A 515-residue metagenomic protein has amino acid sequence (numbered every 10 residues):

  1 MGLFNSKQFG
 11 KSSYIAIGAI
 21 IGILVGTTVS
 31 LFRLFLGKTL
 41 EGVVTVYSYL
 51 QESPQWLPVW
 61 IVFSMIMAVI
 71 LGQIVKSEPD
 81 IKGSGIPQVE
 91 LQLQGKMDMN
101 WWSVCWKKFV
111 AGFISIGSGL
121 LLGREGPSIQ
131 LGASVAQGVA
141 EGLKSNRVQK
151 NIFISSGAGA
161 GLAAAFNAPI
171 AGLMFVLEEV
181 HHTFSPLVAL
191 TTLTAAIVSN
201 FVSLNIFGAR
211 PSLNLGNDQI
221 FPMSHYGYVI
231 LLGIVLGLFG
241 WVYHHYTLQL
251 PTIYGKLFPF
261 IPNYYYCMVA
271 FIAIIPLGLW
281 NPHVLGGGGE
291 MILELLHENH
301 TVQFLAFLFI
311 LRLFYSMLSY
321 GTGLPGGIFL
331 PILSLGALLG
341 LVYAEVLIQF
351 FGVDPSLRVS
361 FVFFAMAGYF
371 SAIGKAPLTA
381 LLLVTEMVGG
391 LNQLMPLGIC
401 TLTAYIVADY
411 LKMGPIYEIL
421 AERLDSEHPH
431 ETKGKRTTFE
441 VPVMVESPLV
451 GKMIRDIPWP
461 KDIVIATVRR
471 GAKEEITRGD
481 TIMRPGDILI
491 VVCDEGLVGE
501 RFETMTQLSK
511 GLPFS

Functional and structural regions predicted by a protein language model:
M1-P429, G434-T437, M444-V445, R470-K473 (+3 more regions): Alpha-helical transmembrane segments and immediately membrane-proximal extracytoplasmic
P442, K461-I465, L508, P513-S515: C-terminal non-catalytic interaction/assembly regions of soluble proteins
V445, V450-L497, R501: Cytosolic Rossmann-like ligand/nucleotide-binding regulatory domains
D480-T481, R501-S515: Short, compositionally biased
